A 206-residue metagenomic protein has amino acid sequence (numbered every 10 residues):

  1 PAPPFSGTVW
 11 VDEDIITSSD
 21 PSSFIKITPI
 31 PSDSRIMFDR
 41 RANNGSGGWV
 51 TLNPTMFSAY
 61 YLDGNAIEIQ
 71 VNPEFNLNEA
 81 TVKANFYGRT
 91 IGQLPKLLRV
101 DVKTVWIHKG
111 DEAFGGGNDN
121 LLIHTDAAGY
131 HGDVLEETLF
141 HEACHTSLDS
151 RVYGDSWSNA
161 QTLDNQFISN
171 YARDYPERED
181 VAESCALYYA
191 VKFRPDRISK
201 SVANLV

Functional and structural regions predicted by a protein language model:
P1-R40, A186-V206: Pan-zinc metallopeptidase signature
D12-N120: Auxiliary, metal-adjacent structural segments of Zn-dependent hydrolase domains
L77-N85, G129-V134, T138, A172 (+1 more regions): Soluble non-cytosolic domains of exported or imported proteins
Y87-T90, L135-L139, R178-V181, C185: Stable alpha-helical elements in mature extracytoplasmic
L94-L98, E142-A143, S147-R151, Y189-F193: Sec/Tat-exported extracytoplasmic proteins
D133-V152, A182: Active-site recognition of the HExxH zinc-binding catalytic motif
S150-A160: Short acidic alpha-helical/loop segments enriched in Asp/Glu that coordinate divalent cations
N159-V206: Metalloprotease/metallohydrolase-associated module, dominated by Zn2+-dependent proteases
